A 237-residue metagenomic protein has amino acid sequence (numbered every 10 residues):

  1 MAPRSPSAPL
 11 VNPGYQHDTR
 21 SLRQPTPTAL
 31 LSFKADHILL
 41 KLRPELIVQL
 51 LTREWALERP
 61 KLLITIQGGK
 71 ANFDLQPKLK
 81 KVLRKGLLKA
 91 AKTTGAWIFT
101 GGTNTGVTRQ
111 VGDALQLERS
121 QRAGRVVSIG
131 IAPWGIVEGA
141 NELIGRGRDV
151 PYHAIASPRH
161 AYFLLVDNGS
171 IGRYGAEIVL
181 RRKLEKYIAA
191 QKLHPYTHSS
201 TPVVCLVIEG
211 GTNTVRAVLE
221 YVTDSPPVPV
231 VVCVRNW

Functional and structural regions predicted by a protein language model:
M1-N236: Acidic/glycine-enriched connector segments
